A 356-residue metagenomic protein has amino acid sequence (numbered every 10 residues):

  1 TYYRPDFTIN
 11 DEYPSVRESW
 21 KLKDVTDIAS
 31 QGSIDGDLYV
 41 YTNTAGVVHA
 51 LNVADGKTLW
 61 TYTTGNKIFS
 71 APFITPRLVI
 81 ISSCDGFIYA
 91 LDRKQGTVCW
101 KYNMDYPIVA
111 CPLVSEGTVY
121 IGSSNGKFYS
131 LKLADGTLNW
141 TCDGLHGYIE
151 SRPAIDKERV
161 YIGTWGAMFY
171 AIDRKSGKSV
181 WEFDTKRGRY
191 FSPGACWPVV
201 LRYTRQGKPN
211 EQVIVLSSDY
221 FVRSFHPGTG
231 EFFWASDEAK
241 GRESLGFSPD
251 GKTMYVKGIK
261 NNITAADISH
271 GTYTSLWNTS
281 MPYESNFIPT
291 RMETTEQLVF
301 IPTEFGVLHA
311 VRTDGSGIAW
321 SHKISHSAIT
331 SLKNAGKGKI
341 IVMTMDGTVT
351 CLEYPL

Functional and structural regions predicted by a protein language model:
Y2-I34, A45, W60-T75, C99-S115 (+9 more regions): Extracytoplasmic beta-rich repeat domains
Y39, V79, V119, V160 (+4 more regions): Hydrophobic beta-strand positions that form the internal "hydrophobic ladder" of WD40/Gbeta-like beta-propeller blades
N43-A54: Beta-propeller domains
A45-G46, D85-F87, N125-K127, A167-M168 (+4 more regions): Short coil/turn segments within WD40 beta-propeller repeats
N52-D55, D92-G96, K132-G136, D173-G177 (+4 more regions): Short loop/turn segments that connect beta-strands within beta-propeller blades
K323-L356: Blade-level signature of beta-propeller repeat domains, shared across WD40, Kelch, NHL, RCC1 and BNR/Asp-box propellers
